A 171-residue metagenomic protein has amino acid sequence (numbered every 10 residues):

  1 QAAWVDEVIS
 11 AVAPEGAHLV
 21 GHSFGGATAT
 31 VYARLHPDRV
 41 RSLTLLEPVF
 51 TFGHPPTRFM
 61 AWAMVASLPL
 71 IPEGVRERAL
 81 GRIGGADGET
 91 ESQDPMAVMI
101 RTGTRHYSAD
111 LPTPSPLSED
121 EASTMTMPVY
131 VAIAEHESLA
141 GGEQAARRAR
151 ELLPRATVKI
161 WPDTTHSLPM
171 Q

Functional and structural regions predicted by a protein language model:
Q1-V20: Active-site loop/oxyanion-hole signature of alpha/beta-hydrolase fold enzymes
S10-E15, P37-D38, T126-M127, P154-R155: Active-site acidic short loop of glycosyltransferases
G21, G25, A29: Gly/Ala-rich beta-loop-alpha elbow adjacent to hydrolase catalytic centers
T30-L35, R41-I71: Flexible "cap/lid" loop of the alpha/beta hydrolase fold
P55-T57, L70-M127: Conserved alpha/beta-hydrolase catalytic His-Asp/Glu region
Y130-T164: Conserved loop-alpha-helix segment in the C-terminal half of the alpha/beta-hydrolase fold that carries the catalytic
T164-Q171: Catalytic histidine-centered segment of alpha/beta-hydrolase-like enzymes
